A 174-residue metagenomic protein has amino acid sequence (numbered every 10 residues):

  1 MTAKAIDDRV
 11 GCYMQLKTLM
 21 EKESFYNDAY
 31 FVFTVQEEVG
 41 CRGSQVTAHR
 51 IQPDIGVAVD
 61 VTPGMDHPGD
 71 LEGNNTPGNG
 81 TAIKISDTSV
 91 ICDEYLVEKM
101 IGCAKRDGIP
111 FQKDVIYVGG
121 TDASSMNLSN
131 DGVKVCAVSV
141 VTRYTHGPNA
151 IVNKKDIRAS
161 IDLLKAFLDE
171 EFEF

Functional and structural regions predicted by a protein language model:
M1-V39, L163-K165: Alpha-helical metal-binding/catalytic segments enriched in His/Glu/Asp
R9, D60-T62, V141: Anionic group-transfer/hydrolysis microenvironments
R9-Y13, G40-R42, D122-A123, G147: Short glycine/serine/threonine-rich phosphate/pyrophosphate-binding segments that cradle anionic phosphate groups
K17-S24, H49-I51, N127-G132: Alpha-helix C-terminal capping segments
T34-R42, I116-G120: Active-site glycine- and acidic-residue-rich loops that bind and position anionic ligands or nucleotide-like cofactors
C41-P110: Metal-dependent peptidase/peptidase-like ectodomains
N79-I161, K165-F174: Active-site-adjacent substrate-binding region of metalloamidase/peptidase-like peptide-processing proteins
